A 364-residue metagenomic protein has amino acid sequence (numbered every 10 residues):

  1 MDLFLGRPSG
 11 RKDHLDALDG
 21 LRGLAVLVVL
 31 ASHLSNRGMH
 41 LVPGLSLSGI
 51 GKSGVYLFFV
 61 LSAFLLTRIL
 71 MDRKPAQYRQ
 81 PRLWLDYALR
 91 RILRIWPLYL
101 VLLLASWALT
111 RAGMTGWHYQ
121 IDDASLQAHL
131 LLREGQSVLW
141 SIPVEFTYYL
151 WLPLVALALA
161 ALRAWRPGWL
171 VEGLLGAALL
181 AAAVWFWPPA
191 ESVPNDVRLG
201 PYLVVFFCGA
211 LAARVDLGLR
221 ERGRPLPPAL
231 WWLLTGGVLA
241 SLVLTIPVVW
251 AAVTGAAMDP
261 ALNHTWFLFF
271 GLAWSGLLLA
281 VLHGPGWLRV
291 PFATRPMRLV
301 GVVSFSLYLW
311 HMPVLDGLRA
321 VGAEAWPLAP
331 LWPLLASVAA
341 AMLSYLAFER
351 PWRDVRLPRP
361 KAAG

Functional and structural regions predicted by a protein language model:
M1-L15: Short, Lys/Arg-rich, polar N-terminal cytosolic tail immediately upstream of the first transmembrane signal-anchor
D2, T294-P296, P351-G364: Membrane-proximal cytoplasmic C-terminal regulatory module of class A 7TM GPCRs
D2-F4, I69, R79-L150, A182-W185 (+2 more regions): Membrane-interface helix-loop-helix regions
D13-D16, P43-V55, E134-V144, F186-C208 (+1 more regions): Interfacial loop-to-helix transition and helix-capping segments at the boundaries of transmembrane helices
D13-R73, W96-Y99, E134, F206 (+4 more regions): Functionally critical transmembrane alpha-helices in membrane proteins and complexes, commonly lining
I50-V55, F59, L70-L109, R133 (+6 more regions): Transmembrane alpha-helical segments and their boundary/interface "anchor" motifs in multi-pass integral membrane
A108, Y202, F206, A210-L211 (+1 more regions): Alpha-helical transmembrane segments of multi-pass integral membrane proteins
F146-L179, R214-L233: Solvent-exposed interhelical
